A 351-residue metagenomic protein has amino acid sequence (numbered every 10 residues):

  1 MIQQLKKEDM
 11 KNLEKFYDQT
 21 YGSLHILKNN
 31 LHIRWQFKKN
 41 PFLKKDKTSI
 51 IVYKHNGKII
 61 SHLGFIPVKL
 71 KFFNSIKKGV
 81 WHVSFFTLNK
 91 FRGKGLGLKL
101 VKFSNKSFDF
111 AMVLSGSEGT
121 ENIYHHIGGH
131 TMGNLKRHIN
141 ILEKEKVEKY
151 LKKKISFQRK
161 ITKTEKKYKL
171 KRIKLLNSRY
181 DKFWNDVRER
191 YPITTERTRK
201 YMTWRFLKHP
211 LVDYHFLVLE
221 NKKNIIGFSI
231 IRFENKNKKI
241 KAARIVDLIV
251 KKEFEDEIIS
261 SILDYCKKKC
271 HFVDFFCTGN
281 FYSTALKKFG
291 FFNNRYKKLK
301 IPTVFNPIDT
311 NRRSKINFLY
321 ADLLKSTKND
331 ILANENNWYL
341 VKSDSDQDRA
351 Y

Functional and structural regions predicted by a protein language model:
Q3-F85, R172-V250: A conserved beta-strand-loop-helix scaffold within acyl/acetyltransferase catalytic domains
Y17-Y21, S104, F108, Y124 (+4 more regions): Hydrophobic, Leu/Ile/Phe/Ala-enriched alpha-helical segments that form helix-helix packing faces
T48, F108, V212-Y214, K268-F272: Short, high-confidence coil segments that cap the C-terminus of an alpha-helix and link into the following beta-strand
F65-L70, F85-T87, G116-G119, T278-N280: An acidic- and aromatic-residue-enriched active-site/binding cleft used to recognize and process polar
V83-K106, E253-Y265: Conserved acetyl-CoA-binding loop-helix of GNAT-fold acetyltransferases
A111-K160, R232-D256, S260-Y351: Active-site/acyl-donor-binding loops of N-acyltransferases
T162-E165, P210: Long, low-complexity segments enriched in small/aliphatic residues
E165-K167, I173-K174: A conserved mid-domain beta-alpha-beta active-site/ligand-binding segment of alpha/beta enzyme cores
